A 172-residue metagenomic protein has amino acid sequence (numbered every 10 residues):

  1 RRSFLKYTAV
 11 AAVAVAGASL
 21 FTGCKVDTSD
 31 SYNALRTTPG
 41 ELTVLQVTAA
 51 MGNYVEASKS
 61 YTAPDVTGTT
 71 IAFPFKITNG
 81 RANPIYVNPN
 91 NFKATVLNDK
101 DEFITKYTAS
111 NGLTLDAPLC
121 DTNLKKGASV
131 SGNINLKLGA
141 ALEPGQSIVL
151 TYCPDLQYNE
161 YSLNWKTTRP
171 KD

Functional and structural regions predicted by a protein language model:
R1-A12: N-terminal secretory signal peptides and thylakoid transit peptides that target proteins across membranes
A12-A18: Bacterial N-terminal signal peptides
K25-D172: Conserved functional micro-motifs across diverse proteins
